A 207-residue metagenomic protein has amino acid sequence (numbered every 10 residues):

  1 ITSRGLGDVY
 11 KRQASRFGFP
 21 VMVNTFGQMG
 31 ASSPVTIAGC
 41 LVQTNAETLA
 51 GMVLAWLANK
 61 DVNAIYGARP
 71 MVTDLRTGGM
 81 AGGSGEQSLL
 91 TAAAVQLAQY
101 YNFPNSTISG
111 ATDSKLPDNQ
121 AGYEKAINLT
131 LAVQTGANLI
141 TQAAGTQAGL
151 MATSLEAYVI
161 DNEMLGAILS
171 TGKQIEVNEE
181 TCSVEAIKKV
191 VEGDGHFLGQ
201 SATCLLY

Functional and structural regions predicted by a protein language model:
I1-Y10, Y207: Single conserved hydrophobic/aromatic residue that forms the stacking wall/gate of nucleotide- or nucleobase-binding
D8-M164: Glycine-rich anion/phosphate-binding loop at the beta-strand->alpha-helix junction
E156-L206: Catalytic-core signal marking the mid-to-C-terminal active-site face
